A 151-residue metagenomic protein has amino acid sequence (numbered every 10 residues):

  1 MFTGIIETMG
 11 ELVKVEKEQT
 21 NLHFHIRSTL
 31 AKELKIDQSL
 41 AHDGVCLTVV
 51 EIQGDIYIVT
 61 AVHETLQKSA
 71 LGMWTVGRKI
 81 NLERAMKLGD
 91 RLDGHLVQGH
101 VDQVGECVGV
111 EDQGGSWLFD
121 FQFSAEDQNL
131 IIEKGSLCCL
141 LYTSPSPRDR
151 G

Functional and structural regions predicted by a protein language model:
F2-Q38: Intrinsically disordered, low-complexity, positively charged segments
H23, V108-S136, R148: Intrinsic, low-complexity N-terminal interaction/targeting segments
H25-A31, T60-L66, A85, F121-E126: A structural micro-motif recognizing beta-strand termini and the immediately following turn/loop segments
S39, V45, K79, R84-M86 (+3 more regions): Short, surface-exposed secondary-structure boundary micro-motifs
T48-I52, K87-H95, R148: Short, Lys/Arg- and Gly-enriched loop/turn segments at beta-strand edges
H63, K68-V104: Ordered, amphipathic secondary-structure segments that act as subunit-interaction surfaces in large macromolecular
Y142-G151: Conserved small/polar residues in nucleotide/adenosyl-binding loops
